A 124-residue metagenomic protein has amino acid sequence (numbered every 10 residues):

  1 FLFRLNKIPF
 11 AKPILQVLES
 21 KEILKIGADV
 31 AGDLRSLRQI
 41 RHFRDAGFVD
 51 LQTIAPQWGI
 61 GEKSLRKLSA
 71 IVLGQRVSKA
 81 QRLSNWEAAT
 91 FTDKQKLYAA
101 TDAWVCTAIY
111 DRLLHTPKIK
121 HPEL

Functional and structural regions predicted by a protein language model:
F1-K79, L83-R112: Conserved DEDDh/DEDDy metal-dependent 3′-5′ exonuclease domain
K118-L124: C-terminal helix/juxtamembrane-tail motif
